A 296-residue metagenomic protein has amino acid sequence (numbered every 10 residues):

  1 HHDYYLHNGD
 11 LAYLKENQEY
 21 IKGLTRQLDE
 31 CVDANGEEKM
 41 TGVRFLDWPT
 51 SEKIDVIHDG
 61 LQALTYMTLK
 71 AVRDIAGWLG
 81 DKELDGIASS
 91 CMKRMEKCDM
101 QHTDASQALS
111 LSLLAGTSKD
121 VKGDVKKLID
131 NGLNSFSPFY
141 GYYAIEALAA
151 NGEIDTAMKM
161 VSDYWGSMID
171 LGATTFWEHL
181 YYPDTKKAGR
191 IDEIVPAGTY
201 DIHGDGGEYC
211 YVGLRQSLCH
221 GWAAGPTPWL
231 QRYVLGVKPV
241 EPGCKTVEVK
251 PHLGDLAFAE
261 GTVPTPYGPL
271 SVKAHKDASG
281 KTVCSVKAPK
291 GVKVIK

Functional and structural regions predicted by a protein language model:
H1-Y13, A63-L79, S110-K119, Y142-G152 (+1 more regions): Well-ordered alpha-helical scaffold segments within catalytic/enzyme domains
H2, Q18, K22-T25, D29 (+5 more regions): Non-transmembrane alpha-helical segments in soluble domains of secreted/periplasmic/extracellular proteins
Y5-A63, L79-L113, D163, L171 (+2 more regions): Active-site acid/base region of carbohydrate-active enzymes
L11, R44-I57, K126-L133, Y140-E146 (+2 more regions): Short beta-alpha connecting loops at secondary-structure transitions that line or flank enzyme active sites
I21, H58, T68, A88 (+7 more regions): Active-site-proximal structural scaffolding
G86, S90, K159-K296: Non-catalytic C-terminal accessory modules of carbohydrate-active enzymes
V121-I129, V161: Alpha-helical repeat scaffolds
G132-L171: Repeat-solenoid scaffold signature
